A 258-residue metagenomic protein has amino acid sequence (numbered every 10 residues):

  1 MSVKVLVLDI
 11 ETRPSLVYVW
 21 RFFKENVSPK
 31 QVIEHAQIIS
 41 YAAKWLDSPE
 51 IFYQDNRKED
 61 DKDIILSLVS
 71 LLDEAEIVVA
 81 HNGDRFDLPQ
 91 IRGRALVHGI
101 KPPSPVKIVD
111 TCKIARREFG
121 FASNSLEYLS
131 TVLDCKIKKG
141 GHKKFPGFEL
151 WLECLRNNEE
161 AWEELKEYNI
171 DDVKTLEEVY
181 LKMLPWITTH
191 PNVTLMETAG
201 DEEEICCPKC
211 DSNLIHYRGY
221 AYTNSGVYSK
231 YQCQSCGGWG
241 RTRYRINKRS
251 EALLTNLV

Functional and structural regions predicted by a protein language model:
M1-L72: Conserved RNase H-like, two-metal-ion catalytic cores of nucleic-acid enzymes
D47-V132: Conserved DEDDh/DEDDy metal-dependent 3′-5′ exonuclease domain
V79, Y128-G200: Acidic, Mg2+-coordinating catalytic module of metal-dependent nucleases/exonucleases that use a two-metal-ion mechanism
E202-I205, K230: Residues immediately within or flanking Cys/His clusters that coordinate Zn2+ in small zinc-binding modules
C206-C210, C233-C236: Short cysteine-rich clusters marking metal-coordination/redox-active sites
H216-A221, R243-N247: Short Cys/His-rich "knuckle" micro-motifs
Y220-K230: Short linker/helix segments within small regulatory modules
Q234-N256: Short metal-binding segments enriched for Cys and/or His
